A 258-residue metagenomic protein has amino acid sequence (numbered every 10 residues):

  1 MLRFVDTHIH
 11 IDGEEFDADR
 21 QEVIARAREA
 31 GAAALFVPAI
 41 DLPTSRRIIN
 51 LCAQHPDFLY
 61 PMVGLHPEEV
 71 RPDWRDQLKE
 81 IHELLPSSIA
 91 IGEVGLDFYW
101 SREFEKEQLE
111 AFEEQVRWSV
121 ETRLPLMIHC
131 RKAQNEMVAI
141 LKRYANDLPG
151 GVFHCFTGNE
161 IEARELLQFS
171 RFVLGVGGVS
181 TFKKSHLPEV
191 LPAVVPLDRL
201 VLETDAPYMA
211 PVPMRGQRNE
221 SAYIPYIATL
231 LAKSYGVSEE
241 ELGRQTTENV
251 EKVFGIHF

Functional and structural regions predicted by a protein language model:
M1-F258: Mid-domain alpha/beta scaffold segments of enzyme catalytic cores
